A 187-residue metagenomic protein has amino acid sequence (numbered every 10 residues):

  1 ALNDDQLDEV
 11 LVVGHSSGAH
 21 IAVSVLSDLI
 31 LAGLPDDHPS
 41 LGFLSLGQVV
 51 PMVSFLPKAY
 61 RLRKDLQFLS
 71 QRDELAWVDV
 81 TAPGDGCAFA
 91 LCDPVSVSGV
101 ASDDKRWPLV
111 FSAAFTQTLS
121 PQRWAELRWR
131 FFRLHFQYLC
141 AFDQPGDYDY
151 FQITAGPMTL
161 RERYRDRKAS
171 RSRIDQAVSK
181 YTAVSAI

Functional and structural regions predicted by a protein language model:
A1-L11, S24-I187: Lipid deacylating catalytic domains
G14-G18, A22: Gly/Ala-rich beta-loop-alpha elbow adjacent to hydrolase catalytic centers
